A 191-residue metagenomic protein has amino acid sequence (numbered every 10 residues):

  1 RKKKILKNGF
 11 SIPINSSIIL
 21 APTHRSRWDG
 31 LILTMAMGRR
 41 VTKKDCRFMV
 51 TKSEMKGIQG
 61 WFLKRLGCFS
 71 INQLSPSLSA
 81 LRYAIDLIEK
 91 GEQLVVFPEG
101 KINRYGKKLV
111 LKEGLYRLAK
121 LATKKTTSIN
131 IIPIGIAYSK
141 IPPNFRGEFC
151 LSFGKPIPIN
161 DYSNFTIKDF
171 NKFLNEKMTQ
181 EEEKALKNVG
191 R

Functional and structural regions predicted by a protein language model:
R1-S16: A short, well-structured juxtamembrane/interface segment
I5, S77-L81, L111, L115: Amphipathic coiled-coil/heptad-repeat helices and related helical stalk/stem segments that mediate oligomerization
P13-S75: Catalytic core of membrane glycerolipid acyltransferases/transacylases, capturing the structured, soluble-facing
S17-I19, G91-F97, N130-I132: Residue-level preference for the first positions of well-ordered beta-strands
T23, T51, E99, I134-I136: Cofactor-binding loop segments of dinucleotide-utilizing enzymes, especially the Rossmann-like FAD- and NAD(P)+-binding
F69-K90: Helix-adjacent hinge/juxtasegments
K101, Y105-F173: A cross-family acyltransferase "interaction/gating" segment
N164-R191: A cross-taxonomic marker for long C-terminal extensions/tails that follow the last structured domain
